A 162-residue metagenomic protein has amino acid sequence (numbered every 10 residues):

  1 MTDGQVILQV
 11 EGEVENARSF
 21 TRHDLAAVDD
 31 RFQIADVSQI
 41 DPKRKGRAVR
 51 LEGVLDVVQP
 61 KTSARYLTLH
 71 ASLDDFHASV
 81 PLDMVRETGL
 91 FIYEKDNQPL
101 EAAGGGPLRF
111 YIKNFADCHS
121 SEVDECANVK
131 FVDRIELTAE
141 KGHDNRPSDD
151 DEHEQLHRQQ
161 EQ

Functional and structural regions predicted by a protein language model:
M1-Q162: N-terminal intrinsically disordered, low-complexity segments enriched in P/E/S/T
